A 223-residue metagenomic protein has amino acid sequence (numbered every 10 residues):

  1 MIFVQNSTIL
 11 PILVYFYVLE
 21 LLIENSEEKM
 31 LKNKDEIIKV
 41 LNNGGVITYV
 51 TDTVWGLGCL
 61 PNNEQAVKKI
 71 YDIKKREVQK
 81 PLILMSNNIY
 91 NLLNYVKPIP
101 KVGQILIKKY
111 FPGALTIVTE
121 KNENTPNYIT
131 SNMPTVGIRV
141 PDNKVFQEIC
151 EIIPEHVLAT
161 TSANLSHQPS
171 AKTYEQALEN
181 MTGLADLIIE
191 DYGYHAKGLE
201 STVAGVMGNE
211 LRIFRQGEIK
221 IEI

Functional and structural regions predicted by a protein language model:
M1-I2, F16: Glycine-centered signal
I2-I9: Polybasic, lysine-rich low-complexity intrinsically disordered segments
I12, F16-I223: Active-site-adjacent structural elements in enzyme catalytic cores
